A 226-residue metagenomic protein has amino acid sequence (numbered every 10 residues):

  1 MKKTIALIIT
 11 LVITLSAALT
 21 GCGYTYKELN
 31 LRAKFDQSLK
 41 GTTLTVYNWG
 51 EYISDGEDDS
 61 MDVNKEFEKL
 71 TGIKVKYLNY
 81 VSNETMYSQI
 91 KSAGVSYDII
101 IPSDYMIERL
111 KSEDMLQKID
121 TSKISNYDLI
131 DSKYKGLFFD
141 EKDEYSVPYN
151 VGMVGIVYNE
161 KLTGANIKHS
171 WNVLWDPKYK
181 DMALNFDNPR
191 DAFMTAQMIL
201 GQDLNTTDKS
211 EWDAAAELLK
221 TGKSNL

Functional and structural regions predicted by a protein language model:
M1-I9: Positively charged n-region of N-terminal signal peptides that target proteins for export
K2, L70, D176-P177: Acidic-histidine catalytic/liganding microenvironments
I5, L29-F35, Y87, L137-F139 (+1 more regions): Hydrophobic alpha-helical segments with strong N-terminal bias
L11, F35, T163: Generic anion/oxyanion-binding catalytic loop in active/binding sites
A18-G21: C-terminal motif of bacterial Sec signal peptides marking the signal peptidase cleavage site
G23-R109: Early extracytoplasmic/lumenal segment of secretory-pathway proteins
Y47-S60, S96-N225: Extracytoplasmic ligand-binding site segments that recognize negatively charged/polar headgroups
